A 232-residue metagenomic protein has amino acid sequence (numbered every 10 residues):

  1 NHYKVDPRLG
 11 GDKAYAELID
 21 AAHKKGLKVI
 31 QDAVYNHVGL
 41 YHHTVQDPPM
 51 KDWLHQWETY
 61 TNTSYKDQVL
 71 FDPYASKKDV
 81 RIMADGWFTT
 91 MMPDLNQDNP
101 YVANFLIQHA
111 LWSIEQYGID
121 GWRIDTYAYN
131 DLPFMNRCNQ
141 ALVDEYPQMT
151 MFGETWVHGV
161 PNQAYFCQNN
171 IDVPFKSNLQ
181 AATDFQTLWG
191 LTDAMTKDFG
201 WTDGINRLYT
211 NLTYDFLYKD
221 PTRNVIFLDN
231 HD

Functional and structural regions predicted by a protein language model:
N1-A84, Y129-H158: Acidic/aromatic-lined carbohydrate-recognition and catalytic surfaces of CAZymes acting on diverse glycans
N1-D12, L40, T44, F88-A103 (+3 more regions): The substrate-binding groove and active-site-proximal loops of carbohydrate-active enzymes, especially glycoside
E17, L228-D232: Short, intrinsically disordered, charge-balanced linker/junction segments flanking boundaries in proteins
H23, H37, H109-L111, E115 (+2 more regions): Active-site-proximal helices and loops of the catalytic beta/alpha 8
Q31, W122, G153, L228-D229: Active-site flanking residues adjacent to catalytic metal/cofactor-binding acidic residues
D85-W87, Q116: Short, flexible turn/loop "capping" segments at secondary-structure junctions
P93, V225-I226: A broad, low-specificity signal marking well-ordered, structured residues that form hydrophobic/aromatic
L106: Conserved nucleotide-sugar donor-binding subdomain of glycosyltransferases
